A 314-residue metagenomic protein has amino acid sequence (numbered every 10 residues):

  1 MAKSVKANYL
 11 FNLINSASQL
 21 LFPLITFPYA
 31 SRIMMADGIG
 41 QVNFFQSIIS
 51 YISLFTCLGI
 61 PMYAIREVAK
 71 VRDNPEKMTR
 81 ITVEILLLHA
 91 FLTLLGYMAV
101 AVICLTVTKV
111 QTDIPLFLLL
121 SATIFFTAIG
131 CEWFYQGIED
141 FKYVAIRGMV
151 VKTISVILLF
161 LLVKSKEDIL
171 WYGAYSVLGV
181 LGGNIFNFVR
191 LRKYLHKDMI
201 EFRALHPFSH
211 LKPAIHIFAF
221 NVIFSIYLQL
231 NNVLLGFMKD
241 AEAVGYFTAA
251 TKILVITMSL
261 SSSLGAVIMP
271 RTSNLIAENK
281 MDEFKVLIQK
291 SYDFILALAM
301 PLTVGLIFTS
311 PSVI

Functional and structural regions predicted by a protein language model:
M1, A64, C131-K142, L161-V163 (+1 more regions): C-terminal transmembrane helix end/exit motif
M1-V5, I169-S176, I185-L228, V267 (+1 more regions): Interhelical loop/hinge segments that connect adjacent transmembrane helices in multipass membrane
S4-M62, Y97, V156, I215-M238: Signature of the first transmembrane helix
A17, L24, T56, M62 (+4 more regions): Alpha-helical transmembrane segments of multi-pass membrane transport and lipid-handling proteins
L21-I39, L161-S165, S225-T257, R271-L275 (+1 more regions): Helix-terminus/linker motif at the lipid-water interface of multi-pass membrane proteins
F44, I114, S121, A145-K193 (+1 more regions): Hydrophobic alpha-helical transmembrane segments
C57-D73, V255-Y292, L296-A299, I307: Helix-loop junctions and terminal segments of transmembrane helices in multi-pass membrane transport/translocation
I114, I124-R147: Membrane-interface junctions at transmembrane-helix termini in multi-pass inner-membrane proteins
